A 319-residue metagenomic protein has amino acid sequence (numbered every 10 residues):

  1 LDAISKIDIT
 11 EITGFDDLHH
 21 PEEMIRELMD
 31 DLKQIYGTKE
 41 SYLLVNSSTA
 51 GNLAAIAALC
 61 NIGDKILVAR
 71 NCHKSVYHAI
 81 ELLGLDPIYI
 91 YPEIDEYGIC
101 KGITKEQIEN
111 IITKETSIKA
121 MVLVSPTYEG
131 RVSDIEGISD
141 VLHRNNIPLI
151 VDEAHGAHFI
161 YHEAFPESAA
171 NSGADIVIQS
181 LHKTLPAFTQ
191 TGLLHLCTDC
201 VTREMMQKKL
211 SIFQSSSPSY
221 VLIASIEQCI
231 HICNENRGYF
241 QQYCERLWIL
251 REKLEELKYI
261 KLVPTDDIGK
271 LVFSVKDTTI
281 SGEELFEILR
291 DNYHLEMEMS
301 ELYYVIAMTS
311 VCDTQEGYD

Functional and structural regions predicted by a protein language model:
L1-D2: N-terminal glycine-rich, Lys/His-bearing helix-loop that initiates the first secondary-structure elements of many
S5-S48, N71-C72: Conserved N-terminal alpha-helix of the aminotransferase class I/II PLP-enzyme fold
K6-I9, F15, H182, L210 (+1 more regions): Generic secondary-structure boundary/loop-capping signal
F15, Y42-L44, M121-V124, I306-M308: Short glycine-rich or small-residue beta-strand-to-loop segments that form or flank ligand, phosphate, metal/Fe-S
H20, I35-T38, S48-V263: Conserved PLP-enzyme active-site core in the AAT-like
E40-Y42, Q179, H294-E298: A short linear hydrophobic-aromatic micro-motif
I249-D319: Conserved C-terminal alpha-helix-loop-beta "cap" of PLP-dependent enzymes that closes/shapes the active-site mouth
